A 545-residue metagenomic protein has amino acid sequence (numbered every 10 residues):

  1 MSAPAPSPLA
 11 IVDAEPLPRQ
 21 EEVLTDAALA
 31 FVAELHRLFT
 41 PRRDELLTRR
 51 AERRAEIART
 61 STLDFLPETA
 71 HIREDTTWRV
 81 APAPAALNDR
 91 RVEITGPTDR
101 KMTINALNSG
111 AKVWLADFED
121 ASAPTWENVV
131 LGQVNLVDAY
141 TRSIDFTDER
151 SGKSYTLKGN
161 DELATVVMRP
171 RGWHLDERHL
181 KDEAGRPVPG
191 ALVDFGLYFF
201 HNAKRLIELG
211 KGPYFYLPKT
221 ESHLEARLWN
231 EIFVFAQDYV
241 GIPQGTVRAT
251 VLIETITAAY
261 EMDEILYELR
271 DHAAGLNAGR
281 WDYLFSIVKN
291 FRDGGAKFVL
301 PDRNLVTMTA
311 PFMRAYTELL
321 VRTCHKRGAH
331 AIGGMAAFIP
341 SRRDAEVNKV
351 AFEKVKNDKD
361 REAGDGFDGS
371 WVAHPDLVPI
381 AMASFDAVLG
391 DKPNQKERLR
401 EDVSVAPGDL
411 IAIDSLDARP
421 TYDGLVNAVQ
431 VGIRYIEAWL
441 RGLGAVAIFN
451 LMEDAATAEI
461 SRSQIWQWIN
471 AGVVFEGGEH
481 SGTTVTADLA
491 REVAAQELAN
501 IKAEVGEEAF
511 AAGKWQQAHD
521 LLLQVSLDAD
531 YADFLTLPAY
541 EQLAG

Functional and structural regions predicted by a protein language model:
S2-G545: Expand to "…catalyze enediolate/carbanion chemistry for C-C bond making/breaking, isomerization, decarboxylation
